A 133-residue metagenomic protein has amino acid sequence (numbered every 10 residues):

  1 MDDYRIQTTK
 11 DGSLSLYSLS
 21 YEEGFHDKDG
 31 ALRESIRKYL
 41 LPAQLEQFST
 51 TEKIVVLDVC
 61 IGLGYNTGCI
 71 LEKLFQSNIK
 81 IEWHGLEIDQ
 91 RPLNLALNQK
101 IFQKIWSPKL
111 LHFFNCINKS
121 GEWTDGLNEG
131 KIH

Functional and structural regions predicted by a protein language model:
M1-L57, L71-W106, G130: Rossmann-like AdoMet
C60: Conserved glycine-centered beta->alpha loop in an early N-terminal alpha/beta scaffold
L63-G68: Glycine-rich SAM-binding Motif I of class I
L97-H133: S-adenosyl-L-methionine
